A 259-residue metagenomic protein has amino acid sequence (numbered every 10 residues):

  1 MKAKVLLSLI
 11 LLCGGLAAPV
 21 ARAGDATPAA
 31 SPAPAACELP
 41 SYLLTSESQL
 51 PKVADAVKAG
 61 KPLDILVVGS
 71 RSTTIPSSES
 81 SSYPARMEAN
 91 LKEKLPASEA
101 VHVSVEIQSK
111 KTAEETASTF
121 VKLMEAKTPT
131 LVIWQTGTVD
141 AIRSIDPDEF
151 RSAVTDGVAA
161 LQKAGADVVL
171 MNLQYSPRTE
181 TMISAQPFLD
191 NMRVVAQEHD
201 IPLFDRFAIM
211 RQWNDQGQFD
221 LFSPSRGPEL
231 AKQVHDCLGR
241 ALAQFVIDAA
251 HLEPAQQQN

Functional and structural regions predicted by a protein language model:
S8-A17: Bacterial N-terminal signal peptides
A17-P28: Signal peptide processing junction and immediate N-terminal pro/mature segment of secreted/exported proteins
P32-V105, K122-T128: Serine-esterase "nucleophile elbow" of acetyl-processing enzymes
A33-P40, V105-K111, I133-R143, Q197: Cell-envelope and extracellular/periplasmic
V53-A54, L66-V68, T73, P96-S98 (+2 more regions): Oxyanion-hole/transition-state-stabilizing segment in secreted/luminal serine hydrolases and related acyltransferases
D64-G69, H102-I107, T130-T136, D167-N172 (+1 more regions): Structural recognition of the beta-strand scaffold that forms the well-ordered cores of secreted hydrolase catalytic
Q135-T138, V158-L189: Active-site segments of SGNH/GDSL-like serine hydrolases that catalyze O-acetyl group transfer/hydrolysis on lipids
Y175-N259: Catalytic His-Asp segment of secreted/periplasmic serine-dependent ester chemistry enzymes
